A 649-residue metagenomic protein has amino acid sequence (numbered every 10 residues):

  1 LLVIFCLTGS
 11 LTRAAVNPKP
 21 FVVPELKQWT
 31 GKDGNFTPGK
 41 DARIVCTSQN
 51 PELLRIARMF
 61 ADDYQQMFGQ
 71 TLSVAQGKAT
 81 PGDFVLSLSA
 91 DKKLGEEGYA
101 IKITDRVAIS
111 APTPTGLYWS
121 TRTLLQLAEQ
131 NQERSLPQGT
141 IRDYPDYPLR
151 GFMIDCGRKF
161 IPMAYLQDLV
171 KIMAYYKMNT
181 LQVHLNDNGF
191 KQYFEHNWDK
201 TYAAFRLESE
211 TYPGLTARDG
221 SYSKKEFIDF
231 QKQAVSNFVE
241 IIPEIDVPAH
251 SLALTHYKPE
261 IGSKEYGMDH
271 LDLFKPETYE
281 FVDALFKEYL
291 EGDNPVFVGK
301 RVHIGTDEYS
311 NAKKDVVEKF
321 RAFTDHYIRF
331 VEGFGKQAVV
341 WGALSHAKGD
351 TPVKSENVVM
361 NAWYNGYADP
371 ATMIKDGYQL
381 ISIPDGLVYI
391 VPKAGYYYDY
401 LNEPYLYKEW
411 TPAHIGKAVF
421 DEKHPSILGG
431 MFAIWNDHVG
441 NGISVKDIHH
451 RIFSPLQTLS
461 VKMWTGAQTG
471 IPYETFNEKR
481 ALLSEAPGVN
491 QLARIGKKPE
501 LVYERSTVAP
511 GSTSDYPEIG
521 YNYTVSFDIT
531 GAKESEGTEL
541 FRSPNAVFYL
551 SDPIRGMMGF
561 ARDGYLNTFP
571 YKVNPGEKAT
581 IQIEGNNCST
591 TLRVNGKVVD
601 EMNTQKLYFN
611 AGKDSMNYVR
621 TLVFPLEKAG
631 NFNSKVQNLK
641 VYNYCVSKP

Functional and structural regions predicted by a protein language model:
I4, T12-P145, A338-A347, K354 (+2 more regions): Acidic, contiguous N-terminal accessory segments
I44, Y64, T113, F152 (+6 more regions): Conserved, mostly hydrophobic/aromatic
K93-H270, E277, D283-R301, N436: Feature activates predominantly on carbohydrate-active enzymes
R150-I154, L181-V183, I241-I245, K300-I304 (+4 more regions): Hydrophobic faces of well-ordered beta-strands that scaffold small-molecule active sites in alpha/beta enzyme cores
G157, N186-F190, D246-H250, D307-Y309 (+4 more regions): Active-site beta-loop-alpha junctions enriched in small/polar residues
L254-V359, W363-Q379: Active-site neighborhood of glycoside hydrolase catalytic domains
P352-V358, N365-R505: Flexible, acidic glycine-rich loops studded with aromatic residues
I495-P649: Extracellular glycan-associated modules
